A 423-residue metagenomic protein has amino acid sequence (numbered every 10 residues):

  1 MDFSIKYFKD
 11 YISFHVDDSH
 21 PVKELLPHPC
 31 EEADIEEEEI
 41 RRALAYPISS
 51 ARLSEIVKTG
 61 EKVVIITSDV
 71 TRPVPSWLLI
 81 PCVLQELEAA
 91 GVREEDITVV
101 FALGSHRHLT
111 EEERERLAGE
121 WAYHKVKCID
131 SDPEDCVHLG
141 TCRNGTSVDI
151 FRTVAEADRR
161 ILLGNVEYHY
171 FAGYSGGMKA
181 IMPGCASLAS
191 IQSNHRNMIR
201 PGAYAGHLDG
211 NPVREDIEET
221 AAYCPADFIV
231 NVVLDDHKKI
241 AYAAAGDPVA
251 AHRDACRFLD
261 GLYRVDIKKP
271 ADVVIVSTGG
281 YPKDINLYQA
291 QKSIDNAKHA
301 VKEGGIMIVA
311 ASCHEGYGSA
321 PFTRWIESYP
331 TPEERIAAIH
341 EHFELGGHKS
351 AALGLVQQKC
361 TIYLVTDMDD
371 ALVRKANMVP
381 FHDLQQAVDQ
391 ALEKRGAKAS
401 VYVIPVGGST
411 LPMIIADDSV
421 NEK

Functional and structural regions predicted by a protein language model:
M1-L44: N-terminal amphipathic/basic leader segments beginning at the initiator methionine
K62-P73, T98-G104, L162, I275-S277: Short glycine-rich or small-residue beta-strand-to-loop segments that form or flank ligand, phosphate, metal/Fe-S
R72-V92, A290-A300: Histidine-anchored nucleotide/phosphate-binding helix
E94-S105, I306-S312, T361-T366: Short internal beta-strands
L109-S175: An acidic, phosphate/nucleotide-engaging active-site surface
Y204-Y281: Membrane-embedded hairpin module used as a gating/binding unit in multi-pass transport and secretion proteins
D284-Y363: C-terminal catalytic subdomain
G347-S409, I415-A416: Internal helix-turn-beta structural module
